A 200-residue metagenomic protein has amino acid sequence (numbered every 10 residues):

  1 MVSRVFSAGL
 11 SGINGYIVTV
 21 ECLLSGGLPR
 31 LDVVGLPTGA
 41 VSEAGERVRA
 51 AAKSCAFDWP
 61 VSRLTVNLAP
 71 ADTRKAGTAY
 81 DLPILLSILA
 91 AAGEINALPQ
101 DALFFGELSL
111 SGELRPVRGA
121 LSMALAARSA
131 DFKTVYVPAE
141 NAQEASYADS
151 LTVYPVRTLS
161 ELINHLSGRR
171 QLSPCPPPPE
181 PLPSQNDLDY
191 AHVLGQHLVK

Functional and structural regions predicted by a protein language model:
M1-K200: Peripheral, non-AAA+ core regions of ATP-driven protein-machinery
